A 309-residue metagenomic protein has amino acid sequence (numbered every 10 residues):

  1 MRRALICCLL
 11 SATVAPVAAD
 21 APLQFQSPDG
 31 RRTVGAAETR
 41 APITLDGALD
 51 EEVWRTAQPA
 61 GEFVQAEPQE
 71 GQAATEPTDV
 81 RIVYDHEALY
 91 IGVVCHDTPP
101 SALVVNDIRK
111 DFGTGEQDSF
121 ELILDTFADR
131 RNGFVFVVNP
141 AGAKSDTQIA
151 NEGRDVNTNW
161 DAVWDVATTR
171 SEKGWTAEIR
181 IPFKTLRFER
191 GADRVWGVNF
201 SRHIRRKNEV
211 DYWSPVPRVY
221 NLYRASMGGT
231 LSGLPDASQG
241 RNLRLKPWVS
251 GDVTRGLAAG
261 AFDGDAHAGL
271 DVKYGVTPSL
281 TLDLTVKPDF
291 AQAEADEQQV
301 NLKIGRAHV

Functional and structural regions predicted by a protein language model:
A4-A15: Bacterial N-terminal signal peptides
A18-R306: Structural preference for beta-rich elements and adjacent junctions enriched in aromatics
